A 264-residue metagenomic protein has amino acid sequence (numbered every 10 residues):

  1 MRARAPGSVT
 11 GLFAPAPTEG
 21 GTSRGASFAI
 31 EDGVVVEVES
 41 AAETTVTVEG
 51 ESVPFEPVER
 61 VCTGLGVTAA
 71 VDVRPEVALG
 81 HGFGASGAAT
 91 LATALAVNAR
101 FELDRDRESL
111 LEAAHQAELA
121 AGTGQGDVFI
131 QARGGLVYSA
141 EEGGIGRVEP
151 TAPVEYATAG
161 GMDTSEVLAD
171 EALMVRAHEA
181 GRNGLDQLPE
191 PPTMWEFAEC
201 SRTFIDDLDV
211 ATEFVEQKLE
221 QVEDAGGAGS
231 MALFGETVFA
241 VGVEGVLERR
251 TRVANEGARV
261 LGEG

Functional and structural regions predicted by a protein language model:
M1-A78, E216, R249-G264: ATP-binding N-lobe of GHMP and related small-molecule kinases
T10, E76, G80-T90, E118-G135: FAD-binding core of FAD-dependent oxidoreductases, characterized by glycine-rich FAD pyrophosphate-binding loops
S40, A159, A240-V243: Short beta-strand-to-loop capping motifs
H81-E108: DPxDG-like acidic metal-binding loop motif
R107-P150: Alpha/beta catalytic cores of group-transfer enzymes, especially the acyltransferase/condensing modules of polyketide
V148-C200, F204-D207: Acyltransferase
E190-G264: Glycine-rich, charge-dense phosphate/pyrophosphate-binding loop(s) and the adjacent flexible "lid"/catalytic subdomain
